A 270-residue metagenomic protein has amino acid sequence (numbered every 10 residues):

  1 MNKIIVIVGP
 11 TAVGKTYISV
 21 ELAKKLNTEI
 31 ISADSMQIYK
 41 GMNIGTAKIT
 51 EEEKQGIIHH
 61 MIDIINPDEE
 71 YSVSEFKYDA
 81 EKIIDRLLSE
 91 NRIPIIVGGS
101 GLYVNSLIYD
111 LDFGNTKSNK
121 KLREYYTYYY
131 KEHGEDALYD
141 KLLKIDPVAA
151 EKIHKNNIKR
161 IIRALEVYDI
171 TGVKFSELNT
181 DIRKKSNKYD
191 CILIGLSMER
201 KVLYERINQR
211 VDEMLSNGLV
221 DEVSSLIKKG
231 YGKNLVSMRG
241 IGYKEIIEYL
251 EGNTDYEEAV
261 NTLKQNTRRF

Functional and structural regions predicted by a protein language model:
M1-F270: Phosphate/pyrophosphate-binding catalytic cores of soluble transferases and nucleic-acid-acting enzymes
